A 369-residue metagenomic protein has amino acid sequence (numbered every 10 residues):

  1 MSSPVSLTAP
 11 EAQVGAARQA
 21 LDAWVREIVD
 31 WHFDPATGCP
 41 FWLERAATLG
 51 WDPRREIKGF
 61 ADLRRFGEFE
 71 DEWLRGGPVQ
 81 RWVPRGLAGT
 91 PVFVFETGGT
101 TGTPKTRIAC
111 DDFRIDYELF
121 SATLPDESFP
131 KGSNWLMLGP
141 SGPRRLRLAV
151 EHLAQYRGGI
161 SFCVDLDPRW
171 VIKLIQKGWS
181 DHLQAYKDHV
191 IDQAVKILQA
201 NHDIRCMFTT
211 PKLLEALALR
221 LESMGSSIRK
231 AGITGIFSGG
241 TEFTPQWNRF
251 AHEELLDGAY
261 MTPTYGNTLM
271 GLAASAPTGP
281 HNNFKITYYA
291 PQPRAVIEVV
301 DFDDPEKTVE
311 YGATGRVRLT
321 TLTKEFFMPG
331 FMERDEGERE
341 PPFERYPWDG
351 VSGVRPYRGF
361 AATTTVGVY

Functional and structural regions predicted by a protein language model:
M1-E96, G102-N134, G139-P143, Y156 (+4 more regions): Nucleotide 5′-phosphate-binding alpha/beta core
L43-R45, L146-A149, A216-E222, F243-F250 (+1 more regions): A short acidic (Asp/Glu
E96-P104, T268-M270, E333: Ser/Thr-glycine-rich phosphate-binding loops at phosphate-binding pockets of nucleotides, nucleotide cofactors
L124-P130, R144-D192: Conserved AMP-binding/adenylation subdomain of ANL enzymes
E151-Y156, L219-A231, F250-G258, G279: Short, surface-exposed basic-aromatic patches at helix termini and helix-loop junctions that form
L166-P168, W179-N248, M261-T268: Adenylate-forming
G240-E344: Conserved AMP-binding/adenylate-forming
R345-Y369: Adenylate-forming
